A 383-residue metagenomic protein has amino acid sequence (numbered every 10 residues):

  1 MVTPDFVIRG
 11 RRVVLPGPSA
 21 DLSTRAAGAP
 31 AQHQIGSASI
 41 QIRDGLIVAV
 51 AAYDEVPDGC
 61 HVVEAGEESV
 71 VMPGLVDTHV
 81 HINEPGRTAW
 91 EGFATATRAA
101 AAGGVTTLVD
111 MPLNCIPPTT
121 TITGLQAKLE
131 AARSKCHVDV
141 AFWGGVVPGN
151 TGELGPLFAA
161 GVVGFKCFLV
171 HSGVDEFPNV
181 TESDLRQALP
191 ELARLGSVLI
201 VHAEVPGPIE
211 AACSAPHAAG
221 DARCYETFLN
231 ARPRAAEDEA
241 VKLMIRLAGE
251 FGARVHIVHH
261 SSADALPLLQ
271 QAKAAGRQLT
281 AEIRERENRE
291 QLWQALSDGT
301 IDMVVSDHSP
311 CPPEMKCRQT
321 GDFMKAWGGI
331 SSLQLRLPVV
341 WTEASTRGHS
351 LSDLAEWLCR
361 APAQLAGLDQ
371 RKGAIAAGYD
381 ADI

Functional and structural regions predicted by a protein language model:
M1-D58: N-terminal metal-binding scaffold of metallo-dependent hydrolase/deaminase domains
R11, I40, G45, E68 (+14 more regions): Divalent metal-coordination and catalytic microenvironments
D54-M72: Active-site metal-binding motif and surrounding structural segment of the metallo-beta-lactamase
E67-K135: Metal-associated gating/positioning segment near the N- to mid-region
M111-H137, W143-N150, L169-D175, R234-E237: Active-site loop-to-helix "anion-binding N-cap" substructures in soluble metabolic enzymes
I122-V138, L185-V201, L335: Alpha-helix-loop-beta-strand connector modules within alpha/beta enzyme cores
G152-V304: Histidine/acidic residue-rich metal-binding segments in metalloenzymes
Y225-G252, M303, P310-I383: His/Asp/Glu-enriched, well-ordered alpha-helical/loop segment that forms or immediately abuts the divalent-metal
